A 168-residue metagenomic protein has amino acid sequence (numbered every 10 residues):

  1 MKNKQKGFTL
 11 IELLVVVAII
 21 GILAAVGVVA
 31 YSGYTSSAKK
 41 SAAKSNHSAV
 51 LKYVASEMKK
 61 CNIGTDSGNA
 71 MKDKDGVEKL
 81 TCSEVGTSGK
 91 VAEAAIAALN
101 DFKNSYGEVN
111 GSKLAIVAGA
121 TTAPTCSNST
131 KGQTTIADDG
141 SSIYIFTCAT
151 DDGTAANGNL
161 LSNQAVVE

Functional and structural regions predicted by a protein language model:
M1-K2, S56: Short, contiguous, well-ordered secondary-structure segments
K2-S48: Amphipathic alpha-helical segments typified by the pilin-like N-terminal helix that continues immediately C-terminal
Q5, V28-Y31, V50, L99 (+2 more regions): Generic intrinsically disordered, low-complexity segments enriched for polar/acidic and small residues
S32-T35, S48, V54, G107 (+1 more regions): Compositionally biased, intrinsically disordered low-complexity regions enriched in proline and serine
K39-T65: Membrane-proximal N-terminal amphipathic helix
S56-E168: Periplasmic/extracellular, small/polar-rich flexible segments of pilin-like filament-forming proteins
